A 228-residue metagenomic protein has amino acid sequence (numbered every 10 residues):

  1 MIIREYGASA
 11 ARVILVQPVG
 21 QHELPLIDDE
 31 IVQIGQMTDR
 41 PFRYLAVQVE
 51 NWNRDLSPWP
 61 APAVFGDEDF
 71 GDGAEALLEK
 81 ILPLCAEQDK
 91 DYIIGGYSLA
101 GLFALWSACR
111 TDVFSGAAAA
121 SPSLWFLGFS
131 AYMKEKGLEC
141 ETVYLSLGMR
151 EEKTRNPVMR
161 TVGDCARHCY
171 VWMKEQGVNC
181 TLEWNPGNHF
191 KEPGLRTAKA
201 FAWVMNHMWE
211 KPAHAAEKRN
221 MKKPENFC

Functional and structural regions predicted by a protein language model:
M1-S9: N-terminal cap/lid segment of alpha/beta-hydrolase-fold proteins
A8-E87: Serine-hydrolase catalytic machinery in alpha/beta-hydrolase-like enzymes
V16-G20, S121, L147: The conserved beta1-alpha1 loop
G95-A100, A104: Gly/Ala-rich beta-loop-alpha elbow adjacent to hydrolase catalytic centers
W106-R110: Active-site signature of alpha/beta-hydrolase-fold catalytic machinery across serine- and Asp/Cys-nucleophile hydrolases
V113-L127: A conserved short beta-strand
L124-V204: The feature captures the conserved acid-bearing segment of alpha/beta-hydrolase catalytic domains
R196-C228: Catalytic active-site module of serine/aspartate enzymes centered on a nucleophile-bearing elbow/loop
